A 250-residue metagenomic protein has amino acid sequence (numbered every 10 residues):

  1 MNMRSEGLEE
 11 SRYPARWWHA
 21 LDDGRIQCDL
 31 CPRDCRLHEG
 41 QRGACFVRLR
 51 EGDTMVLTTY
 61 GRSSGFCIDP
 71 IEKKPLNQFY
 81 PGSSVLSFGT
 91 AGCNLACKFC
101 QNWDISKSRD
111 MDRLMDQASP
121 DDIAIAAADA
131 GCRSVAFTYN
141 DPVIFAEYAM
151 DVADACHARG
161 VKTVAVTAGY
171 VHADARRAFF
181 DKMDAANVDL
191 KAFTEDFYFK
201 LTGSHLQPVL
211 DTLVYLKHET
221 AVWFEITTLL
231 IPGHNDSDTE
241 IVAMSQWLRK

Functional and structural regions predicted by a protein language model:
M1-S11, N102, D110, F224-H234 (+1 more regions): Solvent-exposed, charged interface segments at domain starts and junctions
N2-G89, W103-K107: N-terminal [4Fe-4S]-dependent radical SAM core
D29, A91, L95-K98, D154 (+1 more regions): Core alpha-helical elements of the protein kinase catalytic domain, predominantly the helix directly N-terminal
R33-R36, R50, K98, N102 (+3 more regions): Generic secondary-structure signature for well-ordered alpha-helical cores
Q41, C93, T194: A generic "binding-loop/recognition-motif" signal
L49-E51, G92, G169, A192: Non-catalytic surface loops within mature trypsin-like serine protease
D53-M150: Extended interfacial segments that mediate partner engagement and assembly in macromolecular machines
Q117-K250: Conserved AdoMet/S-adenosylmethionine-binding subsite of the radical SAM
